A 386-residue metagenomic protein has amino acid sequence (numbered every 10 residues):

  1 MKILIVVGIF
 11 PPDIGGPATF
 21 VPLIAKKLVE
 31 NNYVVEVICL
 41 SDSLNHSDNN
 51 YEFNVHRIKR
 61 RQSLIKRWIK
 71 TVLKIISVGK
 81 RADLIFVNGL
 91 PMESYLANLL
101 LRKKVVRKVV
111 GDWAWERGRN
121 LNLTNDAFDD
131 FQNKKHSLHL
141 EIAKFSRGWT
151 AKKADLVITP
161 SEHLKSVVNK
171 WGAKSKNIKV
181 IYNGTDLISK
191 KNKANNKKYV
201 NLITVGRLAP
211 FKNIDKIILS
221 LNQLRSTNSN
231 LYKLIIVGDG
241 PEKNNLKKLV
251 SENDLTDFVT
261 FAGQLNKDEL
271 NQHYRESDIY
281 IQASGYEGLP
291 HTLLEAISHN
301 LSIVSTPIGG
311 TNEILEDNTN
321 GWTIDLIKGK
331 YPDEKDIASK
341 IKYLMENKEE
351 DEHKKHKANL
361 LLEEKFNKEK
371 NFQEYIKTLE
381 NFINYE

Functional and structural regions predicted by a protein language model:
L4-V6, I158, N195-K212, I217-L221 (+1 more regions): Conserved donor-binding/catalytic core segment of Leloir-type glycosyltransferases
L73-K80, D129-V157: Membrane-proximal helix-turn-helix segments that form the acceptor-binding/catalytic region of lipid-linked
G79, A151, Q264-L265, Q272-S277: Short alpha-helical donor nucleotide-sugar binding micro-motif in glycosyltransferases
V106-F145: Acceptor-binding helix/loop patch of EC 2.4 sugar-transfer enzymes, predominantly nucleotide-sugar-dependent
H163, G184: Carbohydrate-associated surface elements
G285: Aromatic "clamp/platform" in nucleotide-sugar-dependent glycosyltransferases that forms part of the donor/acceptor
S302-S305: Short hydrophobic beta-strand element within catalytic cores of glycosyltransferases and related nucleotide-activated
N312-K342: Change "using UDP/GDP/dTDP sugars" to "using nucleotide sugars
